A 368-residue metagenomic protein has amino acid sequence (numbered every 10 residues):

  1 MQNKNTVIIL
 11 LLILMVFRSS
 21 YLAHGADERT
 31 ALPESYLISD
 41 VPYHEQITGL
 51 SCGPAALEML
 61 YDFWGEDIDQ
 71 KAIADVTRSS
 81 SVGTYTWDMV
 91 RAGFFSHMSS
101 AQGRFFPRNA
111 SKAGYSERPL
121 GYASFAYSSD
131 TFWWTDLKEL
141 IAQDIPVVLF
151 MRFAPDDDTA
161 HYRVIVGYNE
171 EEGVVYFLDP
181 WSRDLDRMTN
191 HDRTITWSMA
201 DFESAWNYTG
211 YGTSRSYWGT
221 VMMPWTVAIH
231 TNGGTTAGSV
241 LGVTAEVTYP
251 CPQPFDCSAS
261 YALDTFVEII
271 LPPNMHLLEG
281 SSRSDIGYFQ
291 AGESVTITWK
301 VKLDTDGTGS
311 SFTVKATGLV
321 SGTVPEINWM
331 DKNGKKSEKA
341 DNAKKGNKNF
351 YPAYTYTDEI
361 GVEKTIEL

Functional and structural regions predicted by a protein language model:
I9-R18: Bacterial N-terminal signal peptides
D27-D40, Y61, A72-M223: Conserved active-site-adjacent core of cysteine acyl-enzyme catalytic domains
Y217-A237, M275: Low-complexity, acidic Ser/Thr/Pro/Gly-rich terminal tails and inter-domain linkers that flank the onset of structured
A237-S258: Short beta-strand elements of extracellular/lumenal beta-sandwich folds
P273-S284: Short beta-strand and strand-turn-strand segments in soluble, beta-rich domains
I286-V295: Short proline/glycine- and polar residue-rich coil/turn motifs
K302-T308: Short, surface-exposed loop/turn segments at beta-strand-coil junctions that are enriched for proline with nearby
L319-L368: Extracellular/luminal low-complexity Ser/Thr/Pro-rich, glycosylation-prone repeat/linker regions
